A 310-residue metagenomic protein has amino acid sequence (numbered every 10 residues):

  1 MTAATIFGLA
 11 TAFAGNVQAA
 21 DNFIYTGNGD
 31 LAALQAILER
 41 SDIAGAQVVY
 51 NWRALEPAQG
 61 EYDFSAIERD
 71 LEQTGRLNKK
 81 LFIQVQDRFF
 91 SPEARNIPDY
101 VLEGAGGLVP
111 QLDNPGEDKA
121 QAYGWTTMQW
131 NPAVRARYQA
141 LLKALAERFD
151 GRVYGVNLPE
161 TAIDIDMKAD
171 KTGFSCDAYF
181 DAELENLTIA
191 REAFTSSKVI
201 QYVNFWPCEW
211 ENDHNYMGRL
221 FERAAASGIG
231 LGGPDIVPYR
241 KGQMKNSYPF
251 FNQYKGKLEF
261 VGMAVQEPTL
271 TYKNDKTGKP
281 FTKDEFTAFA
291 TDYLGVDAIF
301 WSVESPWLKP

Functional and structural regions predicted by a protein language model:
T2-A12: Bacterial N-terminal signal peptides
A14-A19: Boundary at the C-terminal end of the N-terminal hydrophobic targeting segment
D21-A178, T188, T195-D213, G230 (+1 more regions): Aromatic-lined carbohydrate-binding surfaces of glycoside hydrolases
Q35-D42, R69-L77, F149, A190-R191 (+3 more regions): Acidic (Asp/Glu)-rich catalytic clusters
F82, Q86, F90, A226-P310: Substrate-binding cleft of secreted/luminal carbohydrate-active enzymes
A182: Short acidic-hydrophobic sequence patches enriched in Asp/Glu that either
